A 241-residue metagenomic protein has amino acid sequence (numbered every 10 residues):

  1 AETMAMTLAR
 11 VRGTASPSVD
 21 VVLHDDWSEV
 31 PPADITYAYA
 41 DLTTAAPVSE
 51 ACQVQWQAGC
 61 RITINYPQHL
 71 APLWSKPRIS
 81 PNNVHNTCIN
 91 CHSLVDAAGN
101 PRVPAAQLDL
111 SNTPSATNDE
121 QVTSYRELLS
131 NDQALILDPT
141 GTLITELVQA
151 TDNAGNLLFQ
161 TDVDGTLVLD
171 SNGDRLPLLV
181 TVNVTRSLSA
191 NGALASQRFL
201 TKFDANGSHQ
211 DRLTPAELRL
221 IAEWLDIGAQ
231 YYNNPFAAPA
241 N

Functional and structural regions predicted by a protein language model:
A1-N241: Aromatic- and Gly/Pro-enriched helix-to-coil junctions and flexible linker segments
